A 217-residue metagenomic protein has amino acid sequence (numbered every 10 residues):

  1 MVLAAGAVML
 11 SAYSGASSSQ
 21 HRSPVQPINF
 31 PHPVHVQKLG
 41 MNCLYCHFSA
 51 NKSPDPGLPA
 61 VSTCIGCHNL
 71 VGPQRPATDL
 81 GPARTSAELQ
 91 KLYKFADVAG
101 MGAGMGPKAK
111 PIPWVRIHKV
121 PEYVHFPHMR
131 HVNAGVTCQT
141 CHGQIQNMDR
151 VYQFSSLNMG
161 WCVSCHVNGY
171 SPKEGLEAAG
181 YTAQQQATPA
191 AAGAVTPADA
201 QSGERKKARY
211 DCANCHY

Functional and structural regions predicted by a protein language model:
M1-V25, A83, K94-P113: Post-cleavage N-terminal segment of exported redox proteins
P24-P76, P121-Y217: Sequence context surrounding c-type heme c attachment/ligation sites in exported
C64-G102: Structured, soluble extracytoplasmic/luminal domains of envelope-associated proteins
G106, P111-V124, H128-M129: Short, solvent-exposed interaction modules
